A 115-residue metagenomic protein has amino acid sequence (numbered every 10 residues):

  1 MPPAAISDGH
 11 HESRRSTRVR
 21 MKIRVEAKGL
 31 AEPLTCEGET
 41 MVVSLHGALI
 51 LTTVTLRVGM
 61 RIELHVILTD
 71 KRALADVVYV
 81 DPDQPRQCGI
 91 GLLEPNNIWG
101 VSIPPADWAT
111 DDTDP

Functional and structural regions predicted by a protein language model:
M1-P115: Structured alpha-helical
